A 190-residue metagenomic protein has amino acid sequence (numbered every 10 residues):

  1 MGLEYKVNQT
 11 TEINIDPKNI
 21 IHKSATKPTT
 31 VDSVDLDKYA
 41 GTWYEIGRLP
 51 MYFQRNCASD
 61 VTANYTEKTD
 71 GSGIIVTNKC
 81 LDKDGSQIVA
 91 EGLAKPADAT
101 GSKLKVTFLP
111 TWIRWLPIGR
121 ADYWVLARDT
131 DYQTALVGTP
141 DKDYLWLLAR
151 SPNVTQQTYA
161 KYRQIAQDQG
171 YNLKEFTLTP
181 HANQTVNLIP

Functional and structural regions predicted by a protein language model:
G2-P190: A beta-rich soluble binding module of mature secreted/lumenal proteins
